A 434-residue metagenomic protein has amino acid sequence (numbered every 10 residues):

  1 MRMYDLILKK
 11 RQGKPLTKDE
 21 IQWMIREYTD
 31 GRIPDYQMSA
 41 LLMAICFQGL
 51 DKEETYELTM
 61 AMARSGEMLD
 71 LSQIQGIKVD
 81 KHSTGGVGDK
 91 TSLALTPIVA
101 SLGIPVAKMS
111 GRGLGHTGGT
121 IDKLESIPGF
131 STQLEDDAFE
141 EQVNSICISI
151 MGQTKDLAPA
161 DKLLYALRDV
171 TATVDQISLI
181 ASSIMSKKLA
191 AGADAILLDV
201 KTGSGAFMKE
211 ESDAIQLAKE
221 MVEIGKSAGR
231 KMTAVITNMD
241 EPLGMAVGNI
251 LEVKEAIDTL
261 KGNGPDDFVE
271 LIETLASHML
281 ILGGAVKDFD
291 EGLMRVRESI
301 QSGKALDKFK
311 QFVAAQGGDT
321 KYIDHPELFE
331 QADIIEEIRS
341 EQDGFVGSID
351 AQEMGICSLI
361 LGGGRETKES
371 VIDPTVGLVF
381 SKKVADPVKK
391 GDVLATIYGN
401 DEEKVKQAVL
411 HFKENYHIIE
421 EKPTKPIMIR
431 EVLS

Functional and structural regions predicted by a protein language model:
M1, K10-Q73: N-terminal glycine-rich anion-binding loops that anchor highly charged ligand groups
D5, K10, P15-K18, Y28 (+6 more regions): Well-ordered secondary-structure scaffolds
F47, L93-A107, K187-G192, I224-A228 (+1 more regions): Alpha-helix C-terminal capping segments
G49-S110, L114: Active-site cofactor/substrate anionic-group-binding motifs, chiefly glycine- and Lys/Arg-rich phosphate-binding loops
V87-T96, A100-S101, K108-M109, G115-G118 (+4 more regions): Short glycine/serine/threonine-rich phosphate/pyrophosphate-binding segments that cradle anionic phosphate groups
M109, V143, M151-T154, D199-G203 (+1 more regions): Short beta-strand segments
K123-S149, K219-G225, G229: A glycine-rich helix N-cap at a beta->alpha junction
N144-A193: Phosphate/diphosphate-binding glycine-rich loops and adjacent basic-rich segments that engage nucleotide
